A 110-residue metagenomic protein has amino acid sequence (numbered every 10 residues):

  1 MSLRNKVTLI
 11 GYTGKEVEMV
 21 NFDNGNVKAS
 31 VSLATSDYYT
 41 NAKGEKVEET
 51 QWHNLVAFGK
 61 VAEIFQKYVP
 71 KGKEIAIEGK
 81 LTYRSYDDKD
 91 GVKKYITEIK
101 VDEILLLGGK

Functional and structural regions predicted by a protein language model:
M1-K110: Single-stranded nucleic acid-binding surfaces, predominantly the OB-fold ssDNA-binding core
